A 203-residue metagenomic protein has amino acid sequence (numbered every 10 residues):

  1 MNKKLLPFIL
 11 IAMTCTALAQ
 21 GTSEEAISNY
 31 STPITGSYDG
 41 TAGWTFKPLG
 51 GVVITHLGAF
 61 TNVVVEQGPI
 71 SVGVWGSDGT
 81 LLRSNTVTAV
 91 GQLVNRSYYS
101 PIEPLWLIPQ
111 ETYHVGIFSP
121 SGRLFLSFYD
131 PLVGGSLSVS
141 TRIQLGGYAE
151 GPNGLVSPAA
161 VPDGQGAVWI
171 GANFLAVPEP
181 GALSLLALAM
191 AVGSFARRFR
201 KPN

Functional and structural regions predicted by a protein language model:
M1-K4, P178-E179, R197-P202: Positively charged n-region of N-terminal signal peptides that target proteins for export
P7-T16: Bacterial N-terminal signal peptides
L18-T41: Boundary/junction segments of secreted and surface-exposed precursor proteins
T32-G36, A42-T45, V63-E66, L132-V177: PGST-rich, cysteine-poor low-complexity/disordered linker and tail segments that act as flexible spacers
P48-H56: Extended extracellular/luminal ectodomain segments enriched in beta-structured repeat modules
T55-V63: Short amphipathic, basic-aromatic surface patches that mediate peripheral association with negatively charged
V65-Q144: Aromatic- and Gly/Pro-enriched, solvent-exposed loop/edge beta-strand patches characteristic of beta-rich domains
E179-R197: A short, hydrophobic C-terminal helix/tail in secreted or cell-surface proteins
